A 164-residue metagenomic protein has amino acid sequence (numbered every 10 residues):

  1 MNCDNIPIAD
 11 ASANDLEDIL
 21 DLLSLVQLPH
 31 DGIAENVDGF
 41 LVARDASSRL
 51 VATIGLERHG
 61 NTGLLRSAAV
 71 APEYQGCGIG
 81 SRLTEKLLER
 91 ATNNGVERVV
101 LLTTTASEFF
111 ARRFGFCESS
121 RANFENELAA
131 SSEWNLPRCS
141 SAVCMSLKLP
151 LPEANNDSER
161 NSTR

Functional and structural regions predicted by a protein language model:
M1-G32, R44, R49, A142-R164: Short amphipathic alpha-helix that is part of the acyltransferase structural core
V42, R49-E57, T62-A69: Conserved beta-strand in the GNAT
R49, A71-R82, N94: Conserved glycine-rich acetyl-CoA-binding loop
G76-E89, L101: Conserved acetyl-CoA-binding loop-helix of GNAT-fold acetyltransferases
A91-T105: Conserved GNAT acetyl-CoA-binding A-motif
L102, G115-C144: Conserved catalytic-core motifs of GNAT/GCN5-like acyltransferases
F110-A111: Conserved active-site tyrosine of GNAT-family acetyltransferases
